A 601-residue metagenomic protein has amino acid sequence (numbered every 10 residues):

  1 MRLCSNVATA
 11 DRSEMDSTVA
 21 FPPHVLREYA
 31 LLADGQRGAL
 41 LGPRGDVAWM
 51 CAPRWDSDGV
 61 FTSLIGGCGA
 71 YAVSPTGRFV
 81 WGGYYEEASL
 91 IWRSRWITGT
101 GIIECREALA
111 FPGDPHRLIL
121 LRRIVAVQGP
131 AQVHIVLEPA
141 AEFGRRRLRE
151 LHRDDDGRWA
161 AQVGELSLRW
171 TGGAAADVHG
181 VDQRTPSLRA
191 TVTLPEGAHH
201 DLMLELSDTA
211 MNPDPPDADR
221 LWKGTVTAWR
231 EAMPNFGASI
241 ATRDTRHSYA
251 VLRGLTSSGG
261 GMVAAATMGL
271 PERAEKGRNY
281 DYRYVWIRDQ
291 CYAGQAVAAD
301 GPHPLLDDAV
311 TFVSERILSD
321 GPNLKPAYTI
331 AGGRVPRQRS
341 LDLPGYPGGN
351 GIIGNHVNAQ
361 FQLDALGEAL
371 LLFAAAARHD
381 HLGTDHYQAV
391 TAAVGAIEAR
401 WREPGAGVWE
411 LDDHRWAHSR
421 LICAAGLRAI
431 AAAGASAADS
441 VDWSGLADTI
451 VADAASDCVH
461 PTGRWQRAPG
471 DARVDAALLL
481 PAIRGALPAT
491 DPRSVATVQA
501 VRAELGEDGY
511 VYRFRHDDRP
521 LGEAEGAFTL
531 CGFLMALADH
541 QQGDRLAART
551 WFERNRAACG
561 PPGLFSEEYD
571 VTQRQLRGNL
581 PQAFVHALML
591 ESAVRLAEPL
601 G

Functional and structural regions predicted by a protein language model:
R2-G601: Acidic, mature catalytic/reactive cores of soluble proteins
